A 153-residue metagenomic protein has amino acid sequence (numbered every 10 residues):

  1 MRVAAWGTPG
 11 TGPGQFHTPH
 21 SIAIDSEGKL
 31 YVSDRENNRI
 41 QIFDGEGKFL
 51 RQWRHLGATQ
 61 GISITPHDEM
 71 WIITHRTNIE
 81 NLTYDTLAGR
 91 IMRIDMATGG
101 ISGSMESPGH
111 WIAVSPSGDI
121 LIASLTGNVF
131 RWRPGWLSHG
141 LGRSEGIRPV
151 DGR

Functional and structural regions predicted by a protein language model:
M1-R153: Eukaryotic scaffold repeat domains enriched in small/polar residues
